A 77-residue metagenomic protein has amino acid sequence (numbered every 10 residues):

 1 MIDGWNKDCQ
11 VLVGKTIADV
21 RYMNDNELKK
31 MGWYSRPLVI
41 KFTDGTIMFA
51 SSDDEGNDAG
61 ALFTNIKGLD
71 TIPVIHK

Functional and structural regions predicted by a protein language model:
M1-K77: Short beta-rich binding modules
